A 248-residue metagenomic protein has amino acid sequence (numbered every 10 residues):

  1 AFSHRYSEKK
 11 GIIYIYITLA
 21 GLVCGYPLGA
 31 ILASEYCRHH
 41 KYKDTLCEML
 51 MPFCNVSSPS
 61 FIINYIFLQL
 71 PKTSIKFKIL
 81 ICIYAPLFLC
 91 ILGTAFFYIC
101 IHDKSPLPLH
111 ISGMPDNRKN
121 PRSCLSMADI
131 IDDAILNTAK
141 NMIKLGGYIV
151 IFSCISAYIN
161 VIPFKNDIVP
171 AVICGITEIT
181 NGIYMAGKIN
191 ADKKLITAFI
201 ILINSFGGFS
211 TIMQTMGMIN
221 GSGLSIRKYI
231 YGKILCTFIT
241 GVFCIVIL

Functional and structural regions predicted by a protein language model:
A1-G11, V23, I159-P163: Helix-loop-helix hairpins and the membrane-proximal interhelical loops of multi-pass alpha-helical transport proteins
F2-S7, E35-K41, P121-N137: Cytosolic juxtamembrane amphipathic/interface segments immediately preceding and feeding into a transmembrane helix
K9-P71, I173-A191, L195-N220: Alpha-helical membrane segments and immediately flanking helix-loop junctions that form or couple to the substrate/ion
G21, G25, C82-P86, C90 (+10 more regions): Alpha-helical transmembrane segments in multi-pass membrane proteins
Y42-Y98, M218-V242: Membrane-core helix-loop-helix motifs of multi-pass transport proteins
C100-L136: Intrinsically disordered, low-complexity non-transmembrane regions of multi-pass membrane transporters
I131-I203: Transmembrane helical segments that form the transport core of multi-pass membrane transport proteins
V242-L248: Juxtamembrane boundary at the C-terminal end of a transmembrane helix
